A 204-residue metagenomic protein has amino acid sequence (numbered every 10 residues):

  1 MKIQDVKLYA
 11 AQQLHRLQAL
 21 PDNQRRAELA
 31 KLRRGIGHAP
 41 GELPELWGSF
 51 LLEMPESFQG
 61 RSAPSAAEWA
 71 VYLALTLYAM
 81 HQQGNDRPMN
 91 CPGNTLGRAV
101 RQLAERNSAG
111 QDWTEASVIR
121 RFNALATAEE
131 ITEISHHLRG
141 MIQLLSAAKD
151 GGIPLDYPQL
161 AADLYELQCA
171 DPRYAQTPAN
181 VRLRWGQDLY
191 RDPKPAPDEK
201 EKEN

Functional and structural regions predicted by a protein language model:
M1-N23: Short, extreme N-terminal leader segments that mark the start of a protein/domain
K2, V6-Y9, E28, L46 (+6 more regions): Alpha-helical structural motif
Q12-Q13, E28-K31, R121, G140: A general alpha-helix detector
H15-Y78: N-terminal interaction modules that seed assembly of large macromolecular complexes
L17, P21, I36-A39, Q82 (+4 more regions): Short, flexible helical or helix-coil boundary motifs
E56-R106: Aromatic- and glycine-enriched beta-alpha-beta binding-site module
M89, N94-L167: Conserved binding-pocket/active-site segment within a compact domain
D150-N204: Alpha-helical oligomerization segments
